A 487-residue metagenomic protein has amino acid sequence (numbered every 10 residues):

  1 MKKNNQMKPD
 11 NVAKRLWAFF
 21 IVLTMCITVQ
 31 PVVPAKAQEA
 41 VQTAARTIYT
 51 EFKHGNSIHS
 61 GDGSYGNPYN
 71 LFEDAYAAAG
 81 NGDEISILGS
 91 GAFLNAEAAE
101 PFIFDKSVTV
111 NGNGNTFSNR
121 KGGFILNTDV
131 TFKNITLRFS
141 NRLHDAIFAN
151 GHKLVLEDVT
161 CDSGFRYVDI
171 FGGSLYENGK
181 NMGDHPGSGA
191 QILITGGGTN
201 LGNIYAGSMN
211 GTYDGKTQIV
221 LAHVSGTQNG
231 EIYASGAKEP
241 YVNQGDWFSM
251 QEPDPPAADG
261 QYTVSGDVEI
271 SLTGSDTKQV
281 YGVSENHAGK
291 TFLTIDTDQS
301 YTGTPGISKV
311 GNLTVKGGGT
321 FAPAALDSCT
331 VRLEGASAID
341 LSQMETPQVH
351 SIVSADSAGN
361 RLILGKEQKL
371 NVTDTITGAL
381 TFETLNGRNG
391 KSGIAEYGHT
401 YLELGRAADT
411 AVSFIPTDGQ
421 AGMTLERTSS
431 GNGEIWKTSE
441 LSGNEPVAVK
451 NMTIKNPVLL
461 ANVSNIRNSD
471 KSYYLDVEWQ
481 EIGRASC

Functional and structural regions predicted by a protein language model:
M1-V12: N-terminal secretory signal peptides that target proteins for export/translocation
A18-T28: Bacterial N-terminal signal peptides
C26-A44: Sec-dependent signal peptide cleavage junction
Y49-L88: Acidic Gly/Asp/Thr-rich repetitive segments characteristic of extracellular carbohydrate-active and adhesion proteins
L94-T109, T116-L156, V168, G172 (+1 more regions): Extracellular beta-strand-rich solenoid/capping regions of secreted or surface-exposed proteins that bind or remodel
V110-G112, V130-N134, K153-D162, G187-G196 (+19 more regions): All-beta strand scaffolds that present successive hydrophobic residues in beta-strands
L137, H144, F165-D184, Y205-D214 (+2 more regions): Acidic/polar low-complexity surface segments
A485-C487: Conserved small/polar residues in nucleotide/adenosyl-binding loops
